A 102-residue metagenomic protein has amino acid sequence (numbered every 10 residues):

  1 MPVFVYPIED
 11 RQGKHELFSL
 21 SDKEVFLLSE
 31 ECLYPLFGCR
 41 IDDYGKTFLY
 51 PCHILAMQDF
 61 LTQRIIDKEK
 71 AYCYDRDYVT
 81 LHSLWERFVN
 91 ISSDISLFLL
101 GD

Functional and structural regions predicted by a protein language model:
M1-D102: Acidic (Asp/Glu-rich) sequence patches and key acidic residues that form negatively charged surfaces used
